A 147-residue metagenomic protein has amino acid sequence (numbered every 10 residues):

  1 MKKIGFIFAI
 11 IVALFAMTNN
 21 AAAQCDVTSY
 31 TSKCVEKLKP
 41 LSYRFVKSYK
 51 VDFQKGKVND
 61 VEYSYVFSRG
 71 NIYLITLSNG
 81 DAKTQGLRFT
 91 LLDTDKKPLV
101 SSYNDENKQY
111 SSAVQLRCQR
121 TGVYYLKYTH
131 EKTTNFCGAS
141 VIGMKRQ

Functional and structural regions predicted by a protein language model:
M1-V27: Bacterial Sec-dependent N-terminal signal peptides
I4-A13, Y43, V51, Y65: Short non-domain terminal segments
V12, M144-K145: Residue-level recognition of conserved structural "scaffold" positions that shape functional pockets and channels
A22-R44: Predominantly extracellular/luminal regions of secreted and cell-surface proteins, especially disulfide-bonded
D26-V27, F53-C137, K145-Q147: Acidic, Ser/Thr/Pro-rich low-complexity intrinsically disordered segments
K39-K55: Glycine-rich phosphate-binding "P-loop"
